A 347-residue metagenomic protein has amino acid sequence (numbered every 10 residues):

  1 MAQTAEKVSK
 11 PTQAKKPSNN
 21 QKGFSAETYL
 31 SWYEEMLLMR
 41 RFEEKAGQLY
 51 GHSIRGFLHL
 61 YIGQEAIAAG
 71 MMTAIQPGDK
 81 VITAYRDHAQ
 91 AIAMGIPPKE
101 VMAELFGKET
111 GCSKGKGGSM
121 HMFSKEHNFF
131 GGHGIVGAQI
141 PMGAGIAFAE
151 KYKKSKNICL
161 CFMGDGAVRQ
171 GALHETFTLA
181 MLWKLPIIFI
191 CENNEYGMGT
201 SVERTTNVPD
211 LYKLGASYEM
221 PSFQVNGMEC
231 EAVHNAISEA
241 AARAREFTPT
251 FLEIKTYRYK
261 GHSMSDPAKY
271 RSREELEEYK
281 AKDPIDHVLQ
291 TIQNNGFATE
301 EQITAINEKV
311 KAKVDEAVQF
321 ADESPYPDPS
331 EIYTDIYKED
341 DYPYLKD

Functional and structural regions predicted by a protein language model:
M1-I67, K260, M264, A268-K269 (+1 more regions): Conserved acidic/glycine
K16, N20, R41-F42, M72 (+5 more regions): Membrane-targeting and insertion segments and their boundary/processing signals
G23-E27, E100, K116, M142 (+5 more regions): Generic detection of intrinsically disordered/low-complexity segments and helix-coil linkers/edges
E44, Q48-W183, S201-N207, Y212 (+1 more regions): Cofactor-binding active-site loop characterized by glycine-rich and histidine/acidic residues
Y85, I254-T256, I336: A general secondary-structure junction signal
N128-E323: Glycine-rich ThDP/TPP pyrophosphate-binding loop and its adjacent helix/strand module within ThDP-dependent enzymes
